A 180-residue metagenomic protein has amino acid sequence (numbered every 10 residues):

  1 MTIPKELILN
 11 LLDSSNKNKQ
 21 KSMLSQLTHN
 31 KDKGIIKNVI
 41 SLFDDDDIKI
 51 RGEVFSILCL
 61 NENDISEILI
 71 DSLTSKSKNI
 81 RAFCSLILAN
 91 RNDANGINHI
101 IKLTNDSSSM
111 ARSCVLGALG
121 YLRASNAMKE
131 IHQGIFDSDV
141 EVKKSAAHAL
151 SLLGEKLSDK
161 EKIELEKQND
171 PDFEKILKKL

Functional and structural regions predicted by a protein language model:
M1, N10-L11, K17-D32, S41 (+8 more regions): Structural detector for internal amphipathic alpha-helices that build alpha-solenoid repeat scaffolds
E6-D13, K37-D44, E67-T74, N98-N105 (+3 more regions): HEAT/HEAT-like alpha-solenoid repeats
S15-N16, D46-D47, K76-S77, S107-S108 (+2 more regions): Short inter-helical turns and helix N-cap capping residues of alpha-solenoid HEAT/ARM repeat scaffolds
E161-L180: Terminal, low-structured helical/coil segments at or just beyond the last alpha-helical repeat
